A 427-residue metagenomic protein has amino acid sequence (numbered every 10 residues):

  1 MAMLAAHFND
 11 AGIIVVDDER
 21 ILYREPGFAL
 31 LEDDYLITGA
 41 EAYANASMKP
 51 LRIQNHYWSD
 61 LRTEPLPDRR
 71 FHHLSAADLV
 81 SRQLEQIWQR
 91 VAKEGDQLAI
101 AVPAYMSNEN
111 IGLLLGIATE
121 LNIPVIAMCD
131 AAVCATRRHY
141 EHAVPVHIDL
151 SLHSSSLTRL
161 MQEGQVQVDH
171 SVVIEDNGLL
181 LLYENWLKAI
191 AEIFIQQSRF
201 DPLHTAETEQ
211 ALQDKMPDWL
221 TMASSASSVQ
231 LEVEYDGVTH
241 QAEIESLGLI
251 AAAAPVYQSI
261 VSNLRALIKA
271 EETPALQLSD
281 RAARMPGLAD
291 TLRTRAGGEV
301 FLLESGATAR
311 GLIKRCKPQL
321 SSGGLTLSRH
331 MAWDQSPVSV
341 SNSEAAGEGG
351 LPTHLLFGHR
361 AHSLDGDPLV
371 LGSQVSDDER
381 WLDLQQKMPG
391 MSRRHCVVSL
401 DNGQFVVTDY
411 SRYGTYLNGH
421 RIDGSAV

Functional and structural regions predicted by a protein language model:
M1-E25, A29, R138-D169, W186 (+2 more regions): Gly/Thr-rich phosphate-binding beta-strand-loop-beta motif of the actin/hexokinase/Hsp70
G12-A101, S224, L231: Conserved phosphate-binding loops in N-terminal lobes of ATP-dependent enzymes of the actin/Hsp70/sugar-kinase
S75-E141, Q162: Active-site neighborhood for divalent-cation/phosphate handling
L84-L98, Q196-T205, Y257-L276: Phosphate/pyrophosphate-binding loops at sites that engage ATP/ADP/AMP, CoA/4′-phosphopantetheine, polyphosphate
L160-S246, D280: Phosphate-binding glycine-rich/basic clefts of nucleotide- and phosphate-handling proteins, predominantly
M222-Q335: Helical "lid/coupling" subdomains associated with nucleotide-phosphate turnover
V300-S376, P389: Acidic, glycine/GT-rich loop-and beta-edge segments that sit at the periphery of enzyme/chaperone cores
H362-V427: Forkhead-associated
